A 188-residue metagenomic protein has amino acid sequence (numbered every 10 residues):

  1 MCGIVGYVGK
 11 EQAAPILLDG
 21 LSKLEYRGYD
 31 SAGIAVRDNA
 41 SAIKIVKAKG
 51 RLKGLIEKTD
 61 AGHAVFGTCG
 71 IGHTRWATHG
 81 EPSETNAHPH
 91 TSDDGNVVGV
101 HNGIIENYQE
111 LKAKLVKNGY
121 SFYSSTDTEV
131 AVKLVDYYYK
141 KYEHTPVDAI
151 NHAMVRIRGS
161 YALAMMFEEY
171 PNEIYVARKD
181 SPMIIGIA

Functional and structural regions predicted by a protein language model:
M1-A188: Conserved short alpha-helical segments that host acidic/polar catalytic motifs at enzyme active sites
